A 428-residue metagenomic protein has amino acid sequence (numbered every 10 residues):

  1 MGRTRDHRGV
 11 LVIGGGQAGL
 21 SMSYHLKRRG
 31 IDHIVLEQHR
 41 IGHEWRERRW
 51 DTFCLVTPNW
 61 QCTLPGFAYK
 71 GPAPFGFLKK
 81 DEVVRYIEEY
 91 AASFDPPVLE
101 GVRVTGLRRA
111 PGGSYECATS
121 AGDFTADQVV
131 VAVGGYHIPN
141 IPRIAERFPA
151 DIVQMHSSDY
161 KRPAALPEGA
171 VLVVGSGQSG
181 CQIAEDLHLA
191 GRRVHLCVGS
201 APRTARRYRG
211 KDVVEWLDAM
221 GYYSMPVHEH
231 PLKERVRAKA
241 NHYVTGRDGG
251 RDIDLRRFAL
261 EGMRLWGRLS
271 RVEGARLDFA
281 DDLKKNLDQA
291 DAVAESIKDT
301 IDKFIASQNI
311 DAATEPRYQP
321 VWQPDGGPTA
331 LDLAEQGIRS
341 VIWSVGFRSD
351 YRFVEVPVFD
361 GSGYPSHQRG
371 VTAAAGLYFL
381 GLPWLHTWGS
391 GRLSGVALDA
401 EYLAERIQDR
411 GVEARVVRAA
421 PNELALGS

Functional and structural regions predicted by a protein language model:
G2-G15, L20-E47, L78-S428: Flavin (primarily FAD) cofactor-binding/catalytic cores of flavoenzymes
R40-G66, F258: Redox-cofactor-proximal catalytic regions of oxidoreductases
P65-P72, L380-H386: Short glycine/proline-rich turn/loop motifs
